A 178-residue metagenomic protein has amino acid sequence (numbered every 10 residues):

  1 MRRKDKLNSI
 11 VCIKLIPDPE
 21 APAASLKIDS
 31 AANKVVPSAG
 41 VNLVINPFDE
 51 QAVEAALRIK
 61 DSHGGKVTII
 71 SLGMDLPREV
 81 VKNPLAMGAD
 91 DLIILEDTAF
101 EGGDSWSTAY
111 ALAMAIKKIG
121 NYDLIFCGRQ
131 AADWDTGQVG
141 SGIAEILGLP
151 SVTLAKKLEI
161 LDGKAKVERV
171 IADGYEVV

Functional and structural regions predicted by a protein language model:
R2-V178: N-terminal glycine-rich FAD/FM-binding segment characteristic of electron-transfer flavoproteins
